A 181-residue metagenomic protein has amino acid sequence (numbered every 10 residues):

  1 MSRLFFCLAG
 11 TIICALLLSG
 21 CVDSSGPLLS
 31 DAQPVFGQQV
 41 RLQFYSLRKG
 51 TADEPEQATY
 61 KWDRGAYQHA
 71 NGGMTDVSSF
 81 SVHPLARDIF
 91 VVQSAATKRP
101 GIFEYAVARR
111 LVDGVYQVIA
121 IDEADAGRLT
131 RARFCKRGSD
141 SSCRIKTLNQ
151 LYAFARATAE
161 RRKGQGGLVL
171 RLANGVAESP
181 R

Functional and structural regions predicted by a protein language model:
M1-A9: Bacterial N-terminal signal peptides that target proteins for export
L17-G20: C-terminal motif of bacterial Sec signal peptides marking the signal peptidase cleavage site
V22-Q38, S46-P55, A66-Q68, G73-R181: Calycin-type beta-barrel ligand-binding domains and close structural analogs
E56-K61: Short beta-strand-centered aromatic/proline hotspots
